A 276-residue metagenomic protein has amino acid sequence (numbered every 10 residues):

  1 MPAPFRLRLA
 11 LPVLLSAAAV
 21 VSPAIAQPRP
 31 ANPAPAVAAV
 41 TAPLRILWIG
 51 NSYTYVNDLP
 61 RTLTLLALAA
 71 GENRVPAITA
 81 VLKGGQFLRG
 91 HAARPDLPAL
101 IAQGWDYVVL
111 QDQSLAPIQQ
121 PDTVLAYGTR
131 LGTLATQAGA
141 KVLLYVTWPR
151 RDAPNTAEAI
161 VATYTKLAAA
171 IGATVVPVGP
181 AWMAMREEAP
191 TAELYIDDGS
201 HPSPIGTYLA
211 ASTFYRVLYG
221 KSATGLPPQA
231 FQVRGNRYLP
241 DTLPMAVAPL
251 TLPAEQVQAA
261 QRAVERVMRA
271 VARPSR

Functional and structural regions predicted by a protein language model:
M1-L11: Bacterial N-terminal signal peptides that target proteins for export
A10-V20: Bacterial N-terminal signal peptides
S22-I25: Sec/Tat signal peptide C-region and signal peptidase I cleavage site
Q27, A211-R276: Conserved catalytic region of serine esterases and O-acyltransferases that act on ester linkages in lipids
Q27-A38: Cleaved targeting-peptide boundary
L44-T129, T136: Conserved SGNH/GDSL esterase-like catalytic core that processes O-acyl groups on lipids and polysaccharides
L97-Y208, S212, R216-P227: Alpha-helical cap/lid subdomain in secreted, periplasmic, or secretory-pathway luminal O-acyl-processing enzymes
